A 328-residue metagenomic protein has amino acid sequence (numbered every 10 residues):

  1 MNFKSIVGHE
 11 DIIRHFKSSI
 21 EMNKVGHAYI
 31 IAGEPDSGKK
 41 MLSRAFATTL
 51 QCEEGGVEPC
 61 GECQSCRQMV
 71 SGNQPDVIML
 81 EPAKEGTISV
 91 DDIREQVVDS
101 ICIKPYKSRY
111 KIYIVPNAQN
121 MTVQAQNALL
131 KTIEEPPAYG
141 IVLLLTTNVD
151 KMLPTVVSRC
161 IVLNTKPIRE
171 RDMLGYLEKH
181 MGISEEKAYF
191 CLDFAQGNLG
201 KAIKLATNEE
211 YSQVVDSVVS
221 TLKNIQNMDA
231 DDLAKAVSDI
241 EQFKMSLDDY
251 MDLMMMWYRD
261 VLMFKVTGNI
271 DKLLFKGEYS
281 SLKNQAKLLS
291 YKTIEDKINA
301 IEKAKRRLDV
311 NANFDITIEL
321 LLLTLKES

Functional and structural regions predicted by a protein language model:
M1-N117, I141: P-loop/Walker A NTP-binding region and its immediately flanking N-terminal helices in P-loop NTPase folds
N2-T48, Q68, A138-Y139, V149-L253 (+2 more regions): Charged, glycine-rich active-site and insertion segments that engage polyanionic ligands
M79, L144, V162-N164: Structural signal for conserved beta-strand scaffold positions within catalytic alpha/beta enzyme cores
D99, K131, P154, S158: Conserved adenine-binding aromatic site and its adjacent loop/helix in ATP-hydrolyzing domains
N117-M121, N148-V149: Conserved Walker B
M121-N127: Conserved ATPase-coupling elements of RecA-like P-loop NTPase cores
N127-L144: Conserved catalytic/switch belt of AAA+ P-loop NTPases
